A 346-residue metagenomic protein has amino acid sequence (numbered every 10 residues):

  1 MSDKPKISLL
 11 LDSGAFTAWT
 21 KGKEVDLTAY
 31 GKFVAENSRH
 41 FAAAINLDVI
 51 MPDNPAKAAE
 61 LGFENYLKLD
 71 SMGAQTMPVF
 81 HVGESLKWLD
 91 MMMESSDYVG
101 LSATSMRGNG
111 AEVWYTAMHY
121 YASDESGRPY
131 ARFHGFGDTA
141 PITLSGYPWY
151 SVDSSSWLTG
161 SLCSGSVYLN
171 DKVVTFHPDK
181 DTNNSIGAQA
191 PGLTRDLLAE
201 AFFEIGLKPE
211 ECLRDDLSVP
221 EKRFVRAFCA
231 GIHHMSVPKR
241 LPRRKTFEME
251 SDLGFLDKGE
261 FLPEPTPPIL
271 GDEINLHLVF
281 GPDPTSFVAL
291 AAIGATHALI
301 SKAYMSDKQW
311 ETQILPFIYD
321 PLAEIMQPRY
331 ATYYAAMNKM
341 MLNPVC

Functional and structural regions predicted by a protein language model:
M1, T20, A42-K68, G73-W88 (+2 more regions): Catalytic beta/alpha-barrel core
M1-N65, G206-D215, P238-I274, F280-P284 (+3 more regions): Non-catalytic, usually N-terminal nucleic-acid engagement modules in DNA/RNA processing proteins
P5-K6, H40, M72-Q75, M93-G100 (+2 more regions): Glycine-enriched alpha-helix->loop->beta-strand junction motifs that scaffold or abut catalytic
D12, P78, Y147: Conserved, mostly hydrophobic/aromatic
K21-A35, P55-L67, N109-D124, G192-D196 (+4 more regions): Well-ordered, non-membrane alpha-helical segments in soluble/globular domains
A103-S105, T139-V173: Glycine-rich phosphate-binding active-site loops on the catalytic face of alpha/beta enzymes
G110, S126-G146: Residues lining hydrophobic/aromatic ligand-binding pockets adjacent to catalytic sites
S164-P191, R195, V219-S251, Y333: C-terminal helical cap(s) of enzyme catalytic domains, especially alpha/beta-barrels
